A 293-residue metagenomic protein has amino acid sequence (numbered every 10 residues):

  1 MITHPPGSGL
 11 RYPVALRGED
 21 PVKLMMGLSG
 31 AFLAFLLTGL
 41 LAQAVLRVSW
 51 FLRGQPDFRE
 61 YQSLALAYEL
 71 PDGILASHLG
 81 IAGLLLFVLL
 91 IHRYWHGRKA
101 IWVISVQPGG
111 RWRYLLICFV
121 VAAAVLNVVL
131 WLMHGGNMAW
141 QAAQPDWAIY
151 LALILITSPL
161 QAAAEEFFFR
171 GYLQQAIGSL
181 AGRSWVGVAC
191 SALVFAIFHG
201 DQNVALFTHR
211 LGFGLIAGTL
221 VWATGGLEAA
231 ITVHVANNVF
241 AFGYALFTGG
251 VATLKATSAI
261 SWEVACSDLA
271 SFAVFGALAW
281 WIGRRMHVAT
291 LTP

Functional and structural regions predicted by a protein language model:
M1-G97, A259-P293: N-terminal, membrane-interfacial amphipathic/helix-forming hydrophobic leader that caps and precedes the first
L16-L24, A65-I74, R98, W102 (+8 more regions): Membrane-helix interfacial "entry" motifs
V22, M26-G30, A34, G109-V125 (+4 more regions): Alpha-helical transmembrane segments of multi-pass membrane proteins
K23-A31, G73-S77, I81, Y114 (+8 more regions): Residue-level signature of transmembrane alpha-helical entry/exit and packing/kink sites in multi-pass membrane
T38-A42, V88, H96-A100, V129 (+5 more regions): Alpha-helical transmembrane segments of polytopic integral membrane proteins, especially the permease/helical cores
A67-E69, L75-A76, A100-A164, Q174-S179: Juxtamembrane helix-loop-helix connectors linking adjacent transmembrane helices in multi-pass membrane enzymes
G80-I91, C118-V129, A189: Hydrophobic alpha-helical transmembrane segments of multi-pass integral membrane proteins
Y150-P293: Transmembrane helix-loop-helix hairpins at the membrane interface of multi-pass integral membrane proteins
